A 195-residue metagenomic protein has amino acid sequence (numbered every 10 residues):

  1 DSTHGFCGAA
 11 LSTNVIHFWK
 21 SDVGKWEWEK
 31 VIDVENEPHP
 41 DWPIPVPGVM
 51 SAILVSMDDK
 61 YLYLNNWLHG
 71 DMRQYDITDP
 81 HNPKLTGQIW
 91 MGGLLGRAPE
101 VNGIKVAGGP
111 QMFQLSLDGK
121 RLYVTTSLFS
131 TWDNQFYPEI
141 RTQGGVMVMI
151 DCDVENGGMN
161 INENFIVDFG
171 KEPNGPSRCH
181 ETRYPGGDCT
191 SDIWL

Functional and structural regions predicted by a protein language model:
D1-P80: Beta-propeller domains
C7-G8, F18, T125-G144: Short, conserved, GDST-rich strand-edge loop motifs in beta-rich repeat architectures
S12, H69, P83, R141-V146: A detector of repeated loop/turn-to-beta-strand junctions in beta-rich toroidal repeat architectures
H17-K30, Q74-T86, Y137-E139, M149-N162: Short loop/turn segments immediately following beta-strands, especially the blade-tip and inter-blade linker loops
K25-V46, T86-K105, N162-L195: Surface-exposed loop and turn segments in beta-propeller and other repeat-based domains that flank or scaffold
S51-L115: C-terminal structural cap/anchor segments
L62, N66, G109-Y137: Repeat-solenoid scaffold signature
